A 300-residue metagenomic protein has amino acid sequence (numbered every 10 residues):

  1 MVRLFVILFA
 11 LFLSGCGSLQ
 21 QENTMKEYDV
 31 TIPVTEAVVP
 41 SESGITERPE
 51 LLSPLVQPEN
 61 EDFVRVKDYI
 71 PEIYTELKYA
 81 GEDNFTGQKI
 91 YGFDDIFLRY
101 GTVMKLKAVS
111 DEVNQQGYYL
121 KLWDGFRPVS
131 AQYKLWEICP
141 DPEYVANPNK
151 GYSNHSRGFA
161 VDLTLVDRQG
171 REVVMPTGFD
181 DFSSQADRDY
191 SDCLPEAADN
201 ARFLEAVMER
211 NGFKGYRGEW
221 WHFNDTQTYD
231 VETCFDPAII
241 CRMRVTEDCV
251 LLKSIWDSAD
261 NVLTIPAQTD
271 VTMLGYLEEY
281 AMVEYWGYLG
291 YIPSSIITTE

Functional and structural regions predicted by a protein language model:
F5-S14: Bacterial N-terminal signal peptides
G17-W123, E137-G218, N224-R244: Extracytoplasmic cell-surface/polysaccharide-interacting catalytic and binding patches
P128: Segments that shape or occlude catalytic/ligand-binding pockets
A131-Q132: Short, well-ordered surface patches within globular domains
T233-A238, G290-E300: Short, low-complexity, Pro/Ser/Thr/Gly-rich segments in the mature regions of secreted, periplasmic
L251-K253: Core beta-strand residues in small-molecule sensory/regulatory alpha/beta domains
I255-D260: Short alpha-helix capping/helix-loop boundary micro-motifs
L263-I297: SH3/SH3-like beta-barrel superfamily modules
